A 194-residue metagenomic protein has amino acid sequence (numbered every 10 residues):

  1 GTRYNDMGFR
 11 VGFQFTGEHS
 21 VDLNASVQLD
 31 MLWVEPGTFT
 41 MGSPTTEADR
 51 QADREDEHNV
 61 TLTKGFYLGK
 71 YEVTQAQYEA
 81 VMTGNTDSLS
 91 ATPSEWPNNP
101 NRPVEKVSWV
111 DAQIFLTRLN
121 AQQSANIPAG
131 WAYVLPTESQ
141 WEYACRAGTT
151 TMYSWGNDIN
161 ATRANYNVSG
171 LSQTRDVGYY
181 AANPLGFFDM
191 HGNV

Functional and structural regions predicted by a protein language model:
G1, T40, P44-T46, N98 (+1 more regions): Functional-site microenvironments in short loops/helix caps that host divalent-cation chemistry
G1-H19, A182-N183: Disulfide-stabilized, aromatic/cysteine-rich ligand-recognition loop
G1-R3, D22, E57-H58, V177-Y179: Short Gly/Pro-enriched turn/cap motifs at secondary-structure boundaries
G8, L23-S88, V107-V110, H191-G192: A short glycine-rich, aromatic-capped structural motif
G12, K70, Q75-M82, Q113-N120 (+1 more regions): Non-transmembrane alpha-helical segments in soluble domains of secreted/periplasmic/extracellular proteins
F15, N85-T86, Q123, G148: A general structural signal marking secondary-structure boundaries and capping sites
H58-T61, W96, S169-G170: Short, flexible turn/loop "capping" segments at secondary-structure junctions
A91-S94: Surface-exposed intrinsically disordered loops and tails
